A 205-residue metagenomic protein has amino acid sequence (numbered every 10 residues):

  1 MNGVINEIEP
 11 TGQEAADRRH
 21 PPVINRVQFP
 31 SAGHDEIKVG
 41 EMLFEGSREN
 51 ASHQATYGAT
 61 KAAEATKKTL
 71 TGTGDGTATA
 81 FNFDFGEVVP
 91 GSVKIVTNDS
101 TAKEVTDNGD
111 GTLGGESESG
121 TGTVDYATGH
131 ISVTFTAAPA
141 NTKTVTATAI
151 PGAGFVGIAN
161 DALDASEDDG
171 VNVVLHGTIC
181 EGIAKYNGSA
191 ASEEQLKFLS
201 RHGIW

Functional and structural regions predicted by a protein language model:
M1-T66, T71, S132-T134, A140 (+1 more regions): Surface-exposed, low-hydrophobicity beta-strand/loop segments enriched in small/polar/acidic residues
I24, A59-T121, Y126-I150, A184: Extended beta-strand solenoid/passenger and fiber regions
